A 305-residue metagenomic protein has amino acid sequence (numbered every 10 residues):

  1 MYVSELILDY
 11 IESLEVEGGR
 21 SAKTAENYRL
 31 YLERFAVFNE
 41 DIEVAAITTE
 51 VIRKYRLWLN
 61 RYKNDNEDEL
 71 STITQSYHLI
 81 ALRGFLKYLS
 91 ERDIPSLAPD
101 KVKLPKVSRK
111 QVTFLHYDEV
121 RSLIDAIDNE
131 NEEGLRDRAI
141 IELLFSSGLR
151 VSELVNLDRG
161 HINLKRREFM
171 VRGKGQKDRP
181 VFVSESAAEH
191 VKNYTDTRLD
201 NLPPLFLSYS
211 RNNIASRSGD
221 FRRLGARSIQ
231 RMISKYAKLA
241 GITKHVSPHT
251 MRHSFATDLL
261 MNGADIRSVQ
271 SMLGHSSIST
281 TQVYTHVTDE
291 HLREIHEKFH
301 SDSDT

Functional and structural regions predicted by a protein language model:
M1-T305: Conserved catalytic core of the tyrosine transesterase superfamily
